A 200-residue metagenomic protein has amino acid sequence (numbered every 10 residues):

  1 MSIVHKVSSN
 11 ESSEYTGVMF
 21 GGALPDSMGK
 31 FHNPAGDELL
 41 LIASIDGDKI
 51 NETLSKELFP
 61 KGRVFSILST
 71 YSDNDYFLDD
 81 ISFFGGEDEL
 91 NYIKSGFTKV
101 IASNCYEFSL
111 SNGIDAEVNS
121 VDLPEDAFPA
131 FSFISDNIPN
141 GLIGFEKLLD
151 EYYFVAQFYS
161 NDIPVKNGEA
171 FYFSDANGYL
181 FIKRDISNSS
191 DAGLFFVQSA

Functional and structural regions predicted by a protein language model:
M1-A200: Preference for intrinsically disordered or flexible, low-complexity segments and adjacent hinge/connector residues
